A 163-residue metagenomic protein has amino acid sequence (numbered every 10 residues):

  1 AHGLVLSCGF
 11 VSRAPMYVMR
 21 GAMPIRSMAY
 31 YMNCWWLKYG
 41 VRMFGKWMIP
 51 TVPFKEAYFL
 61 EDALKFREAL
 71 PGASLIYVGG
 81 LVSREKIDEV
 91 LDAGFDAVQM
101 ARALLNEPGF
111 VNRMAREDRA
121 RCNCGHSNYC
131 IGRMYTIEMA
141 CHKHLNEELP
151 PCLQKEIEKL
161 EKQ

Functional and structural regions predicted by a protein language model:
A1-Q163: Flavin-dependent oxidoreductase catalytic cores
